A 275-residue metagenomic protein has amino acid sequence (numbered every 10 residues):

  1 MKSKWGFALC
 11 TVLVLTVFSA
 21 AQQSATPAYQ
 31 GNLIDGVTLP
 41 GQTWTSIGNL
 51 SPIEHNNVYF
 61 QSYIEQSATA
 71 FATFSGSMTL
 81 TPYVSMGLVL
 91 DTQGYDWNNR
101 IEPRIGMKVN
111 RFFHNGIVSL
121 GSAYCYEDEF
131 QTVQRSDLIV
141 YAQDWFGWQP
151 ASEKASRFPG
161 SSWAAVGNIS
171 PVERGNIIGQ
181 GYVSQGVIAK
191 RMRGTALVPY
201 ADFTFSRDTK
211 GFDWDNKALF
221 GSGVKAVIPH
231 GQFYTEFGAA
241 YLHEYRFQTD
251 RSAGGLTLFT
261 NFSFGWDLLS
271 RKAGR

Functional and structural regions predicted by a protein language model:
M1-L9: Bacterial N-terminal signal peptides that target proteins for export
A8-V17: Bacterial N-terminal signal peptides
Q22-R275: Transmembrane beta-barrel domains of bacterial outer-membrane proteins
